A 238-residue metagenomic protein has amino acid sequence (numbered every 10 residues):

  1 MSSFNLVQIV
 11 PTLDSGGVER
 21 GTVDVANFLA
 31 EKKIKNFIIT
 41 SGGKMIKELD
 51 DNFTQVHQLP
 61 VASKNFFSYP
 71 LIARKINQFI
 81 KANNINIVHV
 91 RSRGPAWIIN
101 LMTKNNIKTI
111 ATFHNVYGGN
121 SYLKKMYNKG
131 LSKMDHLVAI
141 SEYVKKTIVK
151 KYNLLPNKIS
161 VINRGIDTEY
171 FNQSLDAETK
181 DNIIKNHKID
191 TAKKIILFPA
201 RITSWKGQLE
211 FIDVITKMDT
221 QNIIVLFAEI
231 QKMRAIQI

Functional and structural regions predicted by a protein language model:
S3-F4, Q8-P70, Q231: N-terminal strand-loop element at the rim of the active site of nucleotide-sugar-dependent glycosyltransferases
P11-D14, H187, P199-T203, I230-K232: Short donor-sugar binding/catalytic loops of nucleotide-sugar-dependent glycosyltransferases, especially enzymes
G16-D24, K194-K217: A conserved mid-protein helix/loop that constitutes part of the nucleotide-sugar donor-binding site
K33-N36, K185-N186, D190-K194, Q208-I238: A conserved nucleotide-sugar
I80, I107-I140, K146: A conserved, positively charged/aromatic
H89-A96, F113: Short His-centered aromatic/hydrophobic patch
Y143, G165: Carbohydrate-associated surface elements
N172-I189: A short helix/loop element that forms part of the nucleotide-sugar donor recognition site in Leloir-type
